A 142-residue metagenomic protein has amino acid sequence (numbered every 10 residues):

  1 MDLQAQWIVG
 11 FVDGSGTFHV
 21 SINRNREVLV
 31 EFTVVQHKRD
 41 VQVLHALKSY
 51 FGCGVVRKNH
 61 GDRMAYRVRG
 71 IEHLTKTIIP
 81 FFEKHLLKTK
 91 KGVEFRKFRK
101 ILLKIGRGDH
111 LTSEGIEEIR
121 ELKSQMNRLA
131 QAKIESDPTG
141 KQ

Functional and structural regions predicted by a protein language model:
M1-Q142: Sequence-level preference for short, compositionally simple segments enriched in small aliphatic or small polar residues
